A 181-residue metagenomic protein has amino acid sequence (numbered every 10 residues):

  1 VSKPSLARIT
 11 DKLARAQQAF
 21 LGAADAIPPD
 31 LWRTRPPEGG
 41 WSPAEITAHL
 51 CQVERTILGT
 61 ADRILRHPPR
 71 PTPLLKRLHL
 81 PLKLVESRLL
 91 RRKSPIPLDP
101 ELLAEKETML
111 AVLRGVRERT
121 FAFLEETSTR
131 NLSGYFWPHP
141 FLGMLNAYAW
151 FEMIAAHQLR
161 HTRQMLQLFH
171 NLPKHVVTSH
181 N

Functional and structural regions predicted by a protein language model:
V1, K93-E101, W137-F141: A short small-residue
V1-Q18: Extreme N-terminal tail/first-helix region
S5-I9, A44-T47, L103-E107, W150: Active-site rim elements
T10, A14, T47, C51 (+3 more regions): Generic structural concept
K12, D25, H79-N131: Acidic/histidine-rich alpha-helical segments that form the ligand environment of transition-metal centers
A16-A26, V53-I57, V116, H157 (+1 more regions): Amphipathic, well-ordered alpha-helical segments in soluble domains
G22, D30-R33: N-terminal beta1-alpha1-beta2 submodule of the flavodoxin-like/Rossmannoid cofactor-binding fold
R33-L84, E125-E126, R130-N181: Short, contiguous alpha-helical
